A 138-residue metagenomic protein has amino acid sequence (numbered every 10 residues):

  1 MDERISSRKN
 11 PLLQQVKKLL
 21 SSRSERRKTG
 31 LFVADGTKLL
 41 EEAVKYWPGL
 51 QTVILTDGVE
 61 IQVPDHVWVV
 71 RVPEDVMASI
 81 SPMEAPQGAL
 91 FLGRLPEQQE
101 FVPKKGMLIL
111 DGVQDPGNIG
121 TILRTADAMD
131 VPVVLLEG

Functional and structural regions predicted by a protein language model:
M1-G58: Boundary-proximal intrinsically disordered activation/regulatory segments immediately upstream of a helical core
V33, I54, L90-L92, L108-I109 (+1 more regions): Structural motif
G36, F91, A126: Residue-level signal for inorganic ion chemistry
E42, S79, N118: Phosphate- and divalent-cation-binding pockets in alpha/beta enzyme and binding domains that engage nucleotide-derived
K45, E97-G138: RNA substrate-binding interface of SAM-dependent RNA methyltransferases
L55-V59, R94, G112: Structural motif
V59-H66, Q99-P103: Short loop/helix-cap segments at secondary-structure boundaries that form the rim of catalytic
V63-R94: Glycine/small-residue-rich loop that forms an oxyanion/phosphate-binding "nest" at active or ligand-binding sites
